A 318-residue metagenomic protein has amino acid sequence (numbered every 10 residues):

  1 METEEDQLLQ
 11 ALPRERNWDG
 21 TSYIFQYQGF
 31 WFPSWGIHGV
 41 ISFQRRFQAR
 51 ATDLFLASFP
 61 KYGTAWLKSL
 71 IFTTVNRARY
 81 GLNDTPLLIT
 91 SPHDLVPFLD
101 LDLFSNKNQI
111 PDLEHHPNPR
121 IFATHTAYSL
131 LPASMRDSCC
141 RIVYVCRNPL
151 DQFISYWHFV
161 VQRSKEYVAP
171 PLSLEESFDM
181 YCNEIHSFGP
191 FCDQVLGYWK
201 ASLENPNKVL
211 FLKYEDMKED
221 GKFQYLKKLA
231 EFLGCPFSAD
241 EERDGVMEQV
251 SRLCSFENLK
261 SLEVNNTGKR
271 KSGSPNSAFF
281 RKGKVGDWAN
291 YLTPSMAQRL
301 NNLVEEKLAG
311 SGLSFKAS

Functional and structural regions predicted by a protein language model:
M1-L212, L226, L233, S238 (+1 more regions): PAPS-dependent sulfotransferase catalytic domain
M217-D220: Acidic, metal-coordinating catalytic cores used for nucleic-acid/nucleotide bond scission and strand-transfer chemistry
F223-L226, M247: A general structural signal for well-ordered alpha-helical packing
C235-M247: Short, surface-exposed acidic
D240, E257-N258: Extended, well-ordered alpha-helical scaffold/bundle regions in very large, multi-domain proteins
L253: Gly/Ser/Thr-rich phosphate-binding loop
